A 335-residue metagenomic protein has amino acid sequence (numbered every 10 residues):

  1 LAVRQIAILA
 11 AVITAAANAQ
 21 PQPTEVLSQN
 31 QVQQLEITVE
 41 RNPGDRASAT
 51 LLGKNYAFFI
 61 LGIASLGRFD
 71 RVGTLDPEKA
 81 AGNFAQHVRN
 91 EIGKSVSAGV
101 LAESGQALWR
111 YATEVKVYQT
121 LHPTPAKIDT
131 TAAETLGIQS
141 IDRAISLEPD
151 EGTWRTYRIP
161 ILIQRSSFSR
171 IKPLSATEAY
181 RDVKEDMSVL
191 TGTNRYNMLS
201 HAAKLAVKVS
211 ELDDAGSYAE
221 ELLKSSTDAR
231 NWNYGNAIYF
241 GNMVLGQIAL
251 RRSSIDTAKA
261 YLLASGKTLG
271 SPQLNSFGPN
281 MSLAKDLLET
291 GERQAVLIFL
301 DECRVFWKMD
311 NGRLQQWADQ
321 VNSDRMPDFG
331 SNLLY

Functional and structural regions predicted by a protein language model:
L1-A7: Bacterial N-terminal signal peptides that target proteins for export
A19-L75, K79: N-terminal leader/linker segments that initiate helical-solenoid repeat arrays
P23-Q33, R71-A85, I128-I138, S169-D182 (+2 more regions): Helix-turn-helix repeat elements of alpha-solenoid scaffolds
E36-S48, F84-S104, A126-K127, R143-W154 (+3 more regions): Flexible helix-coil transition and linker loops at the boundaries of alpha-helical arrays
G44-G67, G93-P123, P149-S169, T191-L205 (+2 more regions): Amphipathic alpha-helical repeat scaffolds of TPR domains
E103-W109, H201-S276: Alpha-helical adaptor scaffolds
T290-Y335: Terminal, low-structured helical/coil segments at or just beyond the last alpha-helical repeat
